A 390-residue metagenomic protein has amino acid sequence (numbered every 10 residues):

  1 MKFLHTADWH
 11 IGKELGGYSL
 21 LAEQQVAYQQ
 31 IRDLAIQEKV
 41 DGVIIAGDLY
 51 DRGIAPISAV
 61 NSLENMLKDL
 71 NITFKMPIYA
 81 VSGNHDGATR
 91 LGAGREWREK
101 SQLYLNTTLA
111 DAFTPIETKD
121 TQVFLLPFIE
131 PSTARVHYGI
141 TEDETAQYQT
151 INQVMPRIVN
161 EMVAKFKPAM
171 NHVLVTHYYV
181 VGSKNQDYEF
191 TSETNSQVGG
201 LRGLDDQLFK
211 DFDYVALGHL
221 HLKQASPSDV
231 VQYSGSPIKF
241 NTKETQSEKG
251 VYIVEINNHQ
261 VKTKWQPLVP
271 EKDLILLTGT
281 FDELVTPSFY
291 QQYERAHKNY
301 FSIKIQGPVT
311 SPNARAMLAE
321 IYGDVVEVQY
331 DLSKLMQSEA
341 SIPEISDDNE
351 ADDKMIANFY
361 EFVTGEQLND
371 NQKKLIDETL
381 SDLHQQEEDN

Functional and structural regions predicted by a protein language model:
M1-M66, K75, N371-E378, D382 (+1 more regions): N-terminal active-site segment of His-dependent metallophosphoesterases
T6-A7, V43-D48, P77-N84, Y104-L109 (+3 more regions): Active-site neighborhood of phospho(di)ester-bond hydrolases with catalytic His/Asp-centered motifs
H10, V40-S58, K75-T89, Y179-G200: Active-site neighborhood of divalent metal-dependent phosphoester/pyrophosphate hydrolases
H10-K13, D51-G53, V81-L91, A112-F113 (+4 more regions): Active-site environment of divalent metal-dependent phosphoester hydrolases
E14-G17, L49-K68, S82-S101, T107 (+1 more regions): Metal-dependent catalytic neighborhoods of phosphoester/phosphodiester hydrolases
Q37, I256-N390: Accessory, non-catalytic peripheral segments of nucleic-acid enzymes
A93, E99-Q197: Conserved catalytic scaffold of divalent metal-dependent phosphoesterases
V181-G182, Q186-I256, Q260: Conserved beta-sheet core of the metallophosphoesterase superfamily
